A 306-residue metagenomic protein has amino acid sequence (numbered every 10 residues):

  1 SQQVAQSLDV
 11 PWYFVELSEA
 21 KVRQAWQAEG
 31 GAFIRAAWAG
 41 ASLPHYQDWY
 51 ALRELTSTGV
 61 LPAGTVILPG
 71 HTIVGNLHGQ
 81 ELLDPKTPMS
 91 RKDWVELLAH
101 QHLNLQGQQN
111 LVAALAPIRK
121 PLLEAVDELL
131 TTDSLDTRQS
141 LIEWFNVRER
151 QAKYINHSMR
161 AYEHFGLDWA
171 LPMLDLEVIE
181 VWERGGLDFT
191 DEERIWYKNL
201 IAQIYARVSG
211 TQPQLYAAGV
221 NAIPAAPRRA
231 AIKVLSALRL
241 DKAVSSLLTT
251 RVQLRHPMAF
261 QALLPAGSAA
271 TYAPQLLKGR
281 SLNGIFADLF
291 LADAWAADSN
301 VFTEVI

Functional and structural regions predicted by a protein language model:
S1-T56, I73-L97, R184-L187: ATP-dependent adenylate-handling ligase core
L8-Y13, A63, H100-L105, R207-S209: Structural alpha-beta junctions
F14, S18-G30, L98-L129: Short N-terminal secondary-structure initiator segments
R53-R119, G166-E177: Active-site adenylate/phosphate-handling loop in enzymes that bind or generate adenylated species
P62, G107, L111-I306: Adenosyl-5′-phosphate
